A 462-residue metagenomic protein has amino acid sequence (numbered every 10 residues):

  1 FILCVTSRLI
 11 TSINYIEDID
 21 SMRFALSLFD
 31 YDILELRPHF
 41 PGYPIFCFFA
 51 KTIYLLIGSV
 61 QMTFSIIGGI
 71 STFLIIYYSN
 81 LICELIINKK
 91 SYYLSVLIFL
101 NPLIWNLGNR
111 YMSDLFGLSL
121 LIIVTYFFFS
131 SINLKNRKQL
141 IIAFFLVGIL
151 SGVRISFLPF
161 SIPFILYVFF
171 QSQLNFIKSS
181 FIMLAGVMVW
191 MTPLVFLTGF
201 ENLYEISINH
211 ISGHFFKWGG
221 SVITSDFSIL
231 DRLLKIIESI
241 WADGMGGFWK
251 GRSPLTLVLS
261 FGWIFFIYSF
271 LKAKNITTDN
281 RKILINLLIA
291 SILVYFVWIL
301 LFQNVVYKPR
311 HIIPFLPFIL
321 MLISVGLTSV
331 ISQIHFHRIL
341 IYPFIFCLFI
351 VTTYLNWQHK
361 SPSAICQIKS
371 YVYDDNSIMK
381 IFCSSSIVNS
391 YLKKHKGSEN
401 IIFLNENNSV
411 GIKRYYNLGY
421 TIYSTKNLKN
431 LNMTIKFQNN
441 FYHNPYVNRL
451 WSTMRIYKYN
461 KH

Functional and structural regions predicted by a protein language model:
F1, Y92, K138-F145, L184-M188 (+3 more regions): Signature aromatic-anchored transmembrane alpha helix within multi-pass, membrane-resident enzymes that catalyze glycan
I2, I66-N88, I123-F127, F265-K272: Transmembrane-helix motifs of polytopic, lipid-linked glycan transferases
Y31, D114, V153, P159 (+3 more regions): Hydrophobic/aromatic-rich transmembrane helices and adjacent perimembrane loops
F40, L103-G117, K308: Short acidic/glycine- and proline-prone juxtamembrane loop motifs at membrane-interface regions of multi-pass membrane
F169, W241-K282: Hydrophobic, aromatic-rich transmembrane alpha-helices and their immediate juxtamembrane boundary segments
K178-S260: Membrane-lumen/periplasm interface segments of specific transmembrane helices in polyprenyl phosphate-linked
P343-S409, Y415, T453-M454: Membrane-embedded, lumen/periplasm-facing catalytic core of multi-pass transferases that use lipid-linked donors
K413-H462: Aromatic/acidic, Gly/Pro-rich catalytic loop(s) in extracytoplasmic/lumenal soluble domains of multi-pass membrane
